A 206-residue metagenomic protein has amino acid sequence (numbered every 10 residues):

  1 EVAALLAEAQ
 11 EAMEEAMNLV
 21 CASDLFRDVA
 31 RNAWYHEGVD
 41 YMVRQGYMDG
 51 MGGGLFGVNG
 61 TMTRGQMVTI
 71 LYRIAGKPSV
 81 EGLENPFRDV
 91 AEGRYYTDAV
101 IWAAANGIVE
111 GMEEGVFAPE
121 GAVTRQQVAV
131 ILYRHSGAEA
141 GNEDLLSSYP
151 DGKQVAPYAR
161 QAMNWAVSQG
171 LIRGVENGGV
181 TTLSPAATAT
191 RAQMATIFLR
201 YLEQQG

Functional and structural regions predicted by a protein language model:
A4, E11-H36, R44-Q45, D49-A99 (+4 more regions): Feature responds to low-complexity, polar/acidic, surface-exposed segments characteristic of secreted/exported proteins
